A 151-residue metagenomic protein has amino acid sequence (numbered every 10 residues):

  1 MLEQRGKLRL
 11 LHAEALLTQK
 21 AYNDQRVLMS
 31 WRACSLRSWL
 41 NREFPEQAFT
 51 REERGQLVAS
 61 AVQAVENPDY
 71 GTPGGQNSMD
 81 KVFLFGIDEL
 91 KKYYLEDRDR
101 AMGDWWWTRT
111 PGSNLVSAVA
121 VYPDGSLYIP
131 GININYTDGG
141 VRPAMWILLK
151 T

Functional and structural regions predicted by a protein language model:
M1-T151: Collagenous Gly-X-Y triple-helix signature in extracellular proteins
